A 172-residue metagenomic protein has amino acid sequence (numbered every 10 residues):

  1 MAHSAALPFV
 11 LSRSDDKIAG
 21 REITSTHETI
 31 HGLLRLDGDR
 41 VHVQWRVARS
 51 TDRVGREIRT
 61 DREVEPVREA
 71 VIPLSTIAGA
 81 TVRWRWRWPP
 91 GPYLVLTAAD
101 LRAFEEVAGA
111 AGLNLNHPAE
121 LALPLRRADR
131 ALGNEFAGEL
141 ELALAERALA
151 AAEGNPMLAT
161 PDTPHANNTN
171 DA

Functional and structural regions predicted by a protein language model:
M1-I58, E63-P66: Anionic N-terminal interaction surfaces
A2-A6, T29-H31, T60-A172: Acidic, Ser/Thr- and proline-rich intrinsically disordered linker/docking segments of eukaryotic scaffolds
